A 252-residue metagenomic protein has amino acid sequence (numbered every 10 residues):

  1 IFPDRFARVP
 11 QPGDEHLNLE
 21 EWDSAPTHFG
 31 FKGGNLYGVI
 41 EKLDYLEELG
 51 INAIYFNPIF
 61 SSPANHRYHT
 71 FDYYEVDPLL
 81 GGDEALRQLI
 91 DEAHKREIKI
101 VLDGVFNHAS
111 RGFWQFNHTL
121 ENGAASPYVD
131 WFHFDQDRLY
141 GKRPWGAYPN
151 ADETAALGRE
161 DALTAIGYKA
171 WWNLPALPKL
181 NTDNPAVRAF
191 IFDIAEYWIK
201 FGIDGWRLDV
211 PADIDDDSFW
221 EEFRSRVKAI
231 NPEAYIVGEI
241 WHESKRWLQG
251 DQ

Functional and structural regions predicted by a protein language model:
I1-A7, E196, A234: Short intrinsically disordered, low-complexity coil segments enriched in acidic
F2-L102, N107-A109, W114-T119, G123-A125 (+5 more regions): N-terminal structural segment of carbohydrate-active enzymes
P3-R5, T182, H242: Non-catalytic surface loops within mature trypsin-like serine protease
I59, V76, D183, D209-D213: Short strand-loop junctions, especially beta-strand C-caps/beta-turns that link beta-sheets to coils or alpha-helices
I90-R96, N107-H108, F113-A124, D193-E196 (+1 more regions): Active-site-proximal helices and loops of the catalytic beta/alpha 8
S110-T182, E196, K200, R226-E233: Active-site region of glycoside hydrolase catalytic domains
T182-F190: Alpha-helical scaffold elements lining the catalytic groove of polysaccharide deacetylases
